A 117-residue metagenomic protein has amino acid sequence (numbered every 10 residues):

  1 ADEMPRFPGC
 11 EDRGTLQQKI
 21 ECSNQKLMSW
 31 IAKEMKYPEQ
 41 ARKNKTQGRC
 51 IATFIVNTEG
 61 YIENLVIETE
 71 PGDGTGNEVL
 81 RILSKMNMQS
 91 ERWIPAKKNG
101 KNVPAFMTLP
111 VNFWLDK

Functional and structural regions predicted by a protein language model:
A1-K117: Charge-biased low-complexity segments
